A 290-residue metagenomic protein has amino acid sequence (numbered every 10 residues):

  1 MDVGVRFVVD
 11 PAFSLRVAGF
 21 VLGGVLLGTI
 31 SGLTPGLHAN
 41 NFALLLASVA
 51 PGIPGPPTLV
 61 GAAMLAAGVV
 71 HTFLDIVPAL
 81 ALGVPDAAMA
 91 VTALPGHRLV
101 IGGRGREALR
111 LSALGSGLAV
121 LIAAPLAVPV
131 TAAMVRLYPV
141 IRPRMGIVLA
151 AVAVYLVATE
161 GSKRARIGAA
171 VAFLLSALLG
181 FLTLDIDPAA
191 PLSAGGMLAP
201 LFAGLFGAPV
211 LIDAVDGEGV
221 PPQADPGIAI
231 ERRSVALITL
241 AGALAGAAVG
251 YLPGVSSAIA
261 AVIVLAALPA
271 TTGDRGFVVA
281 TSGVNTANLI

Functional and structural regions predicted by a protein language model:
M1-G55, I186-A270: Helix-loop-helix hairpins and the membrane-proximal interhelical loops of multi-pass alpha-helical transport proteins
L27, R106, R110-A119, R233 (+4 more regions): Alpha-helical transmembrane segments of multi-pass membrane proteins
T29-N41, L156-V171, A270-G276: Membrane-helix interface "capping/anchor" motifs
T34, A62-V91: Juxtamembrane transmembrane-helix boundary signature
V49-I76, G276, A280: Active-site cofactor/substrate anionic-group-binding motifs, chiefly glycine- and Lys/Arg-rich phosphate-binding loops
P57-A62, P95-G115, P269-S282: Membrane-interface alpha-helices at helix entry/exit sites of multi-pass transporters
A66-L74, L111-L126, V279-I290: Membrane-embedded alpha-helical segments of transport systems, primarily multispan ion/solute transporters
R110-D216: Membrane-embedded alpha-helical modules
